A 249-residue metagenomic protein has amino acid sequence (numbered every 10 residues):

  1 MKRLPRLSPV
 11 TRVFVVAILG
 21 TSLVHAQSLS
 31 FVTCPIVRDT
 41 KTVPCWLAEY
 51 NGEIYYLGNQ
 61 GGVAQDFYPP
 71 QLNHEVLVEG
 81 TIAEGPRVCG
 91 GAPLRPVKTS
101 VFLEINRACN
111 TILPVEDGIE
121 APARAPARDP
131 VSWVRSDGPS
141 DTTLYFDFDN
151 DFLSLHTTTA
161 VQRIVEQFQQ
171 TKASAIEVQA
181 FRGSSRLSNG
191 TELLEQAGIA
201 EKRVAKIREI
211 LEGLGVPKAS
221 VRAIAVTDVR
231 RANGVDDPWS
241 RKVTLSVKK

Functional and structural regions predicted by a protein language model:
M1-P9: N-terminal secretory signal peptides that target proteins for export/translocation
T11-S22: Bacterial N-terminal signal peptides
Q27-T42: Structural detector for short beta-strands of small beta-barrel domains
R38-K41, T81-R95: Single-stranded nucleic-acid-binding OB-fold domains
R38-N59: OB-fold (S1/OB) nucleic-acid-binding surfaces
V63-E79: Short nucleic-acid-contacting surface segments enriched for D/E, G, S/T with interspersed K/R
R87-A175, N189, N233-W239, V243 (+1 more regions): Periplasmic peptidoglycan-binding/tethering modules of Gram-negative envelope proteins
R182-K249: Periplasmic OmpA-like peptidoglycan-binding domain that tethers envelope proteins to the cell wall
